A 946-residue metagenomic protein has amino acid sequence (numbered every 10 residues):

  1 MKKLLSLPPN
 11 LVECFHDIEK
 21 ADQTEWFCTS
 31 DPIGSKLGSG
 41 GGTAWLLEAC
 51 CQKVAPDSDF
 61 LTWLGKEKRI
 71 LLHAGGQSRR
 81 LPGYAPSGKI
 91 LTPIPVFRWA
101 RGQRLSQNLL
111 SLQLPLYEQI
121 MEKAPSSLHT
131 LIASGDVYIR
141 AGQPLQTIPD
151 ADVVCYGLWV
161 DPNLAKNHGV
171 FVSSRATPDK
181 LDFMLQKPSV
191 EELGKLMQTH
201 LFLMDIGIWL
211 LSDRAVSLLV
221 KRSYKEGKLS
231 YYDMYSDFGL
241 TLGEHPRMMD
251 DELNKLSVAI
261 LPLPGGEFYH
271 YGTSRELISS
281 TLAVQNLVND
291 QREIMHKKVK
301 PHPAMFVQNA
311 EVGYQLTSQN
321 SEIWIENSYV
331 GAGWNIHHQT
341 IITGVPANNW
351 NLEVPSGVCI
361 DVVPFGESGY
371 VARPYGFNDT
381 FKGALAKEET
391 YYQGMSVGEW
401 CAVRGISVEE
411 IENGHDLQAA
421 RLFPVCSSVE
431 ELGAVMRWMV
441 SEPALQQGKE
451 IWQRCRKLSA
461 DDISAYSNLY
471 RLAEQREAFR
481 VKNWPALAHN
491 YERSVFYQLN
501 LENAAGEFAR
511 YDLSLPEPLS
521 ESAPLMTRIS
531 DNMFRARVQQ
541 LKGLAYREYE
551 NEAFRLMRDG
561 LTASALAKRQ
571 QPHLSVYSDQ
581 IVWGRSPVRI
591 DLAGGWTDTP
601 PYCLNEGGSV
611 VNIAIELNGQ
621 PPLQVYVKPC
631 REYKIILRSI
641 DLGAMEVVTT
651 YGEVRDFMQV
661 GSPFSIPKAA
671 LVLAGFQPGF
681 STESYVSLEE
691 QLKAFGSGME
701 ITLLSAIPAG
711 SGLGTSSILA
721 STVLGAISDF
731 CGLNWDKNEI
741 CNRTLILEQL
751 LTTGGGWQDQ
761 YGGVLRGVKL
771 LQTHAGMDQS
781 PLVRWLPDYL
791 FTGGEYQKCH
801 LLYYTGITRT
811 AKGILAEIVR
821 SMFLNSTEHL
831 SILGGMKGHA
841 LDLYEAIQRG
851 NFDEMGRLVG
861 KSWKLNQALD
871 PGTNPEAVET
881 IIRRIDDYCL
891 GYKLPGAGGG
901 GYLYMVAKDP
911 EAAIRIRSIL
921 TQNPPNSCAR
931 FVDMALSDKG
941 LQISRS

Functional and structural regions predicted by a protein language model:
M1-H129, A133, Y138-Q146, W400: N-terminal glycine-rich phosphate-binding loop and ensuing alpha1 helix
K2-L7, G34-S58, V137-Y138, D152-V154 (+2 more regions): Left-handed beta-helix
L46, E552-A553, M557-G560, A670 (+1 more regions): Stable alpha-helical structural segments in soluble proteins, enriched in small hydrophobic residues
L64-K66, A85-G88, T92-E226: Conserved core of the sugar-phosphate nucleotidyltransferase
L71-A74, L131-S134, Y156-W159, S212 (+7 more regions): Short beta-strand segments
R80-P82, R140-G142, L164-K166, E192-K195 (+10 more regions): Short helix/loop capping segments that flank catalytic or ligand/cofactor-binding pockets
S87, S711-L733, Y904: DPxDG-like acidic metal-binding loop motif
S441-K693, N742-T752, Q760-L894, Y904-S946: C-terminal nucleotide
